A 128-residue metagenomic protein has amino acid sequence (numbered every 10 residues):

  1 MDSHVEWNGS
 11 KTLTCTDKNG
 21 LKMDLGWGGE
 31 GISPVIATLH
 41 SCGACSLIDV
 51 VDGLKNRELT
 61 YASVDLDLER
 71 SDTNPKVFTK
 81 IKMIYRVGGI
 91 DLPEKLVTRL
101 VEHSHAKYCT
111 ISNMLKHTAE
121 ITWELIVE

Functional and structural regions predicted by a protein language model:
M1-S41, I48-E128: Extended beta-strand/beta-hairpin segments
